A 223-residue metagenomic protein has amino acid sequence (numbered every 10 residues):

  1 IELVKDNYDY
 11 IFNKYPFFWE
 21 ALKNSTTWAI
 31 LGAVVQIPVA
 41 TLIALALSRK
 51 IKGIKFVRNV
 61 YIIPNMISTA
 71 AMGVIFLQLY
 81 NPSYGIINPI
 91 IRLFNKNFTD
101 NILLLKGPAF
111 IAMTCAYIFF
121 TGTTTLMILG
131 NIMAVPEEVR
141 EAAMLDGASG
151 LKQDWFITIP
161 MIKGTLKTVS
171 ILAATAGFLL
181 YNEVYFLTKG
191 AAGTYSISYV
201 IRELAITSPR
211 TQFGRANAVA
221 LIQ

Functional and structural regions predicted by a protein language model:
I1-Q223: A structural signal for multi-pass alpha-helical bundles of membrane permease subunits that mediate small-molecule
